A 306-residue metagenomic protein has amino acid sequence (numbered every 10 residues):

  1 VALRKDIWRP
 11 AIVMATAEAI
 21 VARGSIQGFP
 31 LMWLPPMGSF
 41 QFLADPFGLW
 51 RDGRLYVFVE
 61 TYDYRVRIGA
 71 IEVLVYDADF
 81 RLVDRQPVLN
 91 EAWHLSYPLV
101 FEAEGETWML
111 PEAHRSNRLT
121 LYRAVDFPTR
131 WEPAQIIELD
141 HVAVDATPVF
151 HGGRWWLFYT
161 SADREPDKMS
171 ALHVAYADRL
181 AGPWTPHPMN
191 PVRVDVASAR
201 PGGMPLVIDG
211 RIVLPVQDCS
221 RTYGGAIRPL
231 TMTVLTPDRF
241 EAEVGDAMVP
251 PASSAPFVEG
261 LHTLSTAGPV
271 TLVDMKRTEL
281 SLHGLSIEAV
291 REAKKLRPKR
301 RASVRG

Functional and structural regions predicted by a protein language model:
V1-G306: Carbohydrate-active catalytic/glycan-binding domains of CAZyme proteins, especially the secreted or lumenal ectodomains
